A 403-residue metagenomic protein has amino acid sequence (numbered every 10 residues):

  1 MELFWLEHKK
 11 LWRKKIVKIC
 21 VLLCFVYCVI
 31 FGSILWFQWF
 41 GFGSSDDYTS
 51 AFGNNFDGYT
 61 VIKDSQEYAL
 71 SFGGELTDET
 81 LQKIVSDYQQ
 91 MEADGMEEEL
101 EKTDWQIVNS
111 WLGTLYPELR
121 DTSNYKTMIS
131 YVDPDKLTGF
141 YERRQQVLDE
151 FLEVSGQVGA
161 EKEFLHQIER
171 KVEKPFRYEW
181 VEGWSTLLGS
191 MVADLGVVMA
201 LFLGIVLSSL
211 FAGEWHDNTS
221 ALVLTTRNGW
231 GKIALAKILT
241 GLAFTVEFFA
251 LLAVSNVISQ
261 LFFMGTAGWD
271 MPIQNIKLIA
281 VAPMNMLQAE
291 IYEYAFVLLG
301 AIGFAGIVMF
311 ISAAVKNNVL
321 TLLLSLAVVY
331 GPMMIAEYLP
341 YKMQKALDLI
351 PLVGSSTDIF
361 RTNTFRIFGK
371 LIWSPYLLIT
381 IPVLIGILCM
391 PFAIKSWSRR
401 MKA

Functional and structural regions predicted by a protein language model:
M1-L23: N-terminal Sec/SRP start-transfer signal
W5-E7, L11, F310-A314, I381-A403: Junction motif at the cytosolic side of a transmembrane helix
K18, G231, N318-L320: Residues that define the loop-to-transmembrane-helix transition and helix capping in multi-pass membrane transporters
L22-F25, V319-P332, I350-P351: Central hydrophobic cores of alpha-helical transmembrane segments in multi-pass integral membrane proteins
C28-K83, D133-E214, L235-A314, N318 (+2 more regions): Secretory targeting signals
E214-A221: Hydrophobic transmembrane alpha-helix segments characteristic of membrane transport and insertion machinery
L224-W230: Short helix-to-coil transition segments within interhelical loops that connect adjacent transmembrane helices
M343-T364: Short hydrophobic, aromatic-rich alpha-helical segments embedded in or entering the lipid bilayer of multi-pass
